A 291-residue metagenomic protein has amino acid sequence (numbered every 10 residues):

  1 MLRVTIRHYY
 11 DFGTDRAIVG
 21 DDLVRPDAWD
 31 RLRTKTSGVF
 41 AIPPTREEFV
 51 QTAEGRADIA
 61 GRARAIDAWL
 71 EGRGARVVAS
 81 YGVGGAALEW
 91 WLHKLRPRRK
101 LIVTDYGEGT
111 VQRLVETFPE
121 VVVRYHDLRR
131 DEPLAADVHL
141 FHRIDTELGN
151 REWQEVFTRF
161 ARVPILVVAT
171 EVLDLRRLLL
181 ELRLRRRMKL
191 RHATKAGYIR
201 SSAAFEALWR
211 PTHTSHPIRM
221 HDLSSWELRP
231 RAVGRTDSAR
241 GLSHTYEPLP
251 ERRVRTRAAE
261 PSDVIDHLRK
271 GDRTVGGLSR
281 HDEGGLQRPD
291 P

Functional and structural regions predicted by a protein language model:
M1-R76, Y81-E120, Y125-E132, R151 (+2 more regions): Class I (Rossmann-like) S-adenosyl-L-methionine-dependent methyltransferase catalytic domain, capturing the SAM-binding
H139-L140: A conserved beta-strand element that flanks and buttresses the S-adenosyl-L-methionine
R143-I144: Short catalytic micro-motifs in class I SAM-dependent methyltransferases
E147-F160: A short, conserved alpha-helix within the catalytic core of class I
D290-P291: Short, intrinsically disordered, low-complexity terminal/loop segments
